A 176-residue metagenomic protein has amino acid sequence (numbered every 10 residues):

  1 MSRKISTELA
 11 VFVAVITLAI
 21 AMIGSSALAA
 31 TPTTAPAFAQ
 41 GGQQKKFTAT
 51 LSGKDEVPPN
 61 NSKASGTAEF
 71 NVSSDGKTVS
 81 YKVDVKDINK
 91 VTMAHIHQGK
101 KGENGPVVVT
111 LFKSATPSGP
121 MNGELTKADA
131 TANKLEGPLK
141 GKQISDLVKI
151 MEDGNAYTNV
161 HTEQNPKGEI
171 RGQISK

Functional and structural regions predicted by a protein language model:
M1, A14, K101-E103: A ubiquitous, low-specificity "background" feature that marks scattered single residues across proteins without
M1-E8: N-terminal secretory signal peptides that target proteins for export/translocation
K4, I23-G24, A30-P32: Intrinsically disordered, low-complexity segments
L9-A10, L139: Hydrophobic alpha-helical segments, principally membrane-spanning helices and signal/leader peptides
V11-S26: Bacterial N-terminal signal peptides
L28-K176: N-terminal leader/targeting pre-sequences
